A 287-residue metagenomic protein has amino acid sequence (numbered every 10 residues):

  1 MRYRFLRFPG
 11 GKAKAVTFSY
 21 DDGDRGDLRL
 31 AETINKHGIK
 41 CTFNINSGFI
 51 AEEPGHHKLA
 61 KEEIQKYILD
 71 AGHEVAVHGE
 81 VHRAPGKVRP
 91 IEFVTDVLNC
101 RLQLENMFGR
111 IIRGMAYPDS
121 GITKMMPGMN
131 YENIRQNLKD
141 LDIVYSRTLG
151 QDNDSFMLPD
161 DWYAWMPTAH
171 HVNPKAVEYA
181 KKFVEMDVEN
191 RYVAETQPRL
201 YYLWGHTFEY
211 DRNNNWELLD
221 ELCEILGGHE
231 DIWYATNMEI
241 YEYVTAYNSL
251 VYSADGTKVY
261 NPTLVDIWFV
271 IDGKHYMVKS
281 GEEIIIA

Functional and structural regions predicted by a protein language model:
M1-E74, V81-A84, P90, N106 (+2 more regions): Active-site beta->alpha N-cap acidic-glycine motif
R2-G10, Y145-M157, E185-V188, E195-I284: C-terminal domain-boundary segment and adjacent tail
R2-Y3, G26-A31, A51-A71, D96-L102 (+3 more regions): Alpha-helical scaffolding within the catalytic cores of extracellular/periplasmic polymer-degrading hydrolases
A15-T17, K40-T42, G72-A76, I112-G114 (+4 more regions): Structural preference for beta-strand elements that scaffold enzyme active sites
D21, I34, V75-H78, C100 (+4 more regions): Conserved, mostly hydrophobic/aromatic
G23-R25, S47-I50, E80-R83, D119-T123 (+5 more regions): Short, solvent-exposed loop/turn segments at secondary-structure junctions
D27-A31, E53-G55, M125-G128, N213-W216 (+1 more regions): A short acidic (Asp/Glu
A84-F183, N214-L218, A287: Catalytic domains of cell-wall/extracellular-matrix polysaccharide-remodeling enzymes, centered on de-N-acetylation
